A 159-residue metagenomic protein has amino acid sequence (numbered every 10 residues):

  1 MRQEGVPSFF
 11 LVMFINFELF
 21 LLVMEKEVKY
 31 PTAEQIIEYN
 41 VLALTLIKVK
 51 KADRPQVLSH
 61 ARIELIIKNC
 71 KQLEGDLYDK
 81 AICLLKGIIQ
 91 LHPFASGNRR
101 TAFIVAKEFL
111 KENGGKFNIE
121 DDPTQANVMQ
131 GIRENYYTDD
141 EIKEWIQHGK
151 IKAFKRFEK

Functional and structural regions predicted by a protein language model:
R2-K159: FIC/Doc superfamily catalytic core
